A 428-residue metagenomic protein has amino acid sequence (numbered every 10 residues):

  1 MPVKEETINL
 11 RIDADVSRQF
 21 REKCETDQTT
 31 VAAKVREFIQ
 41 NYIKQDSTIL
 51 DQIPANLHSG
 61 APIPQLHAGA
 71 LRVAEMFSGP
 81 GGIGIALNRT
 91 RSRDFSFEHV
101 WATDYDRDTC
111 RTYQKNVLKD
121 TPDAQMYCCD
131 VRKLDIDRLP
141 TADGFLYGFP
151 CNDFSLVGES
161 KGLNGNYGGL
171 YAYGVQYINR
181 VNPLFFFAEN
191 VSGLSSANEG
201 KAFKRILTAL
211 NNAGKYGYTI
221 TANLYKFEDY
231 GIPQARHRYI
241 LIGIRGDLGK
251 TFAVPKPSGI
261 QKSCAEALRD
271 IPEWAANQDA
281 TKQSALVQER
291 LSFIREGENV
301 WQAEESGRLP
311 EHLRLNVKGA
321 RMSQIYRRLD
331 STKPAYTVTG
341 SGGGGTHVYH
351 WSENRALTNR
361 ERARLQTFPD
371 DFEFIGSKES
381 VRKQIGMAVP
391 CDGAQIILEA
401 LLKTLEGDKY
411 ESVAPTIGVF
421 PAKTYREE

Functional and structural regions predicted by a protein language model:
M1-A14, R21-T29: Short Lys/Arg-rich basic patches
D27-Q52: Short, basic amphipathic alpha-helical segments that act as recognition/interaction helices in nucleic-acid-binding
T48-Q65: RNA-binding accessory domains that recognize and position tRNA/RNA substrates
G60-N182, S192-S196, K201-K204, N211: Core alpha/beta nucleotide-donor-binding catalytic domains of modification enzymes
A70-V73, R236-R238, K333-A335: Extracellular structured ligand-interaction cores
Q114, I240-I244, T339: Short, well-ordered beta-strand micro-motif
L134-A142, N152-I325: Class I S-adenosyl-L-methionine
Q288-E428: C-terminal target-recognition/interaction regions appended to catalytic cores
